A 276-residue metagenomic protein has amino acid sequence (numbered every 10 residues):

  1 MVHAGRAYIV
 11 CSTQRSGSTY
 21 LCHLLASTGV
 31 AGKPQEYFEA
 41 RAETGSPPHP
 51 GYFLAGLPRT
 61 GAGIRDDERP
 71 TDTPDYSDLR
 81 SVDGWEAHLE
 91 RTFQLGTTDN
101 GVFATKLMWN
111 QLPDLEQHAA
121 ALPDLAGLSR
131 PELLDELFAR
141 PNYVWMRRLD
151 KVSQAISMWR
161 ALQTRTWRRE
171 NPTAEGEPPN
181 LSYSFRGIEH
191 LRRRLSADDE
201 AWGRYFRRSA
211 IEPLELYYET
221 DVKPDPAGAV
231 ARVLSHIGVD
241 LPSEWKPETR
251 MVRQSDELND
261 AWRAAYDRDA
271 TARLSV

Functional and structural regions predicted by a protein language model:
M1-D99, M251-E257: PAPS-dependent sulfotransferase catalytic core
Y8, G32, F103-T105, N142-M146 (+1 more regions): Hydrophobic/aromatic beta-strand patches that form the interior of the parallel beta-sheet core in alpha/beta enzyme
L25, G29, L89-G96, E132-D135 (+3 more regions): Hydrophobic, Leu/Ile/Phe/Ala-enriched alpha-helical segments that form helix-helix packing faces
A40-P48, E170-H190, Y205-V276: The conserved 3'-phosphoadenosine-5'-phosphosulfate
A55-G61, S153, L191-L195, A264-Y266: A general structural signal for short secondary-structure boundary/capping elements
D99-N100, A139, R207-E212: A short helix-to-beta-strand connector/capping loop
V102-G203, D221-P242: PAPS-dependent sulfotransferase catalytic domain
